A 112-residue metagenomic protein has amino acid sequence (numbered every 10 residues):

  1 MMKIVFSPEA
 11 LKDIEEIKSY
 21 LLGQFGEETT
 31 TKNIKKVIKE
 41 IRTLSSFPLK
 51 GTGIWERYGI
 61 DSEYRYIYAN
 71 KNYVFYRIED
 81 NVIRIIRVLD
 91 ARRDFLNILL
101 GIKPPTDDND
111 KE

Functional and structural regions predicted by a protein language model:
M1-K36: Arg/Lys-rich, positively charged N-terminal/basic patches that mediate binding to nucleic acids
E9, I38, S62-Y68, Y73 (+1 more regions): Localized chelating/binding microdomains that coordinate divalent metal ions or stabilize phosphate-bearing
K18, I38-S45: Structural signal for well-ordered, non-membrane alpha-helices
Q24-E28, L44, R92: Residues at alpha-helix boundaries and the short loops/turns that link adjacent helices
K32-I34, K50-I54, P105-T106: Juxtamembrane/interface motifs at transmembrane-helix termini
R42-Y68: A short, surface-exposed loop/turn module that caps and links secondary-structure elements
N72-E112: Enriched for short, Lys/Arg-rich terminal
